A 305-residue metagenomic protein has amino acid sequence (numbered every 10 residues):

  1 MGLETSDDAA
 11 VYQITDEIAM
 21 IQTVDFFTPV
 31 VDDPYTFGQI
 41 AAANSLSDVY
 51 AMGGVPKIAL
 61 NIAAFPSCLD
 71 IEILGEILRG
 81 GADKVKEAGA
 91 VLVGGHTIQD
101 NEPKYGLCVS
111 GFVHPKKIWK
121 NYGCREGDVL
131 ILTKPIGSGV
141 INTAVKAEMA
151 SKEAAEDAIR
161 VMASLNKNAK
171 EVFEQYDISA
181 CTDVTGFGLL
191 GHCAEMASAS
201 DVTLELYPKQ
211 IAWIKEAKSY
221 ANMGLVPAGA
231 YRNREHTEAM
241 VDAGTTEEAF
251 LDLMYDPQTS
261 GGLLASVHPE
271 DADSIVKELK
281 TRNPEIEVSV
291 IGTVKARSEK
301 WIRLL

Functional and structural regions predicted by a protein language model:
M1-L305: Helix-biased detector of long, well-ordered alpha-helical tracts
